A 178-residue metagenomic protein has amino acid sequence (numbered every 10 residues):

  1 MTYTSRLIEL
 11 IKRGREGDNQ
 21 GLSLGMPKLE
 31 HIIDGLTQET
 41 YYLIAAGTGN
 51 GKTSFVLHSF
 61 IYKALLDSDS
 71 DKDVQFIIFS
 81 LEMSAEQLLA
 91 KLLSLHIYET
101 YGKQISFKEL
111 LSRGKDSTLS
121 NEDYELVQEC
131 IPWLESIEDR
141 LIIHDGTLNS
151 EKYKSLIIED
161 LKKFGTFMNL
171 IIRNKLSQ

Functional and structural regions predicted by a protein language model:
M1-G102: The Walker A/P-loop phosphate-binding site
I8-I11, K162, I171: Compositionally biased amphipathic helical and low-complexity segments enriched in hydrophobic
H31, D67-M168: Cytosolic-facing regulatory segments adjacent to core modules
G47, T147, K175: Anionic group-transfer/hydrolysis microenvironments
N50-G51, F55-V56, E109-L111, N174-L176: Short, surface-exposed, charge-dense and proline/glycine-enriched linear segments
T166-Q178: Conserved P-loop NTPase "ATPase switch" module shared by AAA+ and STAND
